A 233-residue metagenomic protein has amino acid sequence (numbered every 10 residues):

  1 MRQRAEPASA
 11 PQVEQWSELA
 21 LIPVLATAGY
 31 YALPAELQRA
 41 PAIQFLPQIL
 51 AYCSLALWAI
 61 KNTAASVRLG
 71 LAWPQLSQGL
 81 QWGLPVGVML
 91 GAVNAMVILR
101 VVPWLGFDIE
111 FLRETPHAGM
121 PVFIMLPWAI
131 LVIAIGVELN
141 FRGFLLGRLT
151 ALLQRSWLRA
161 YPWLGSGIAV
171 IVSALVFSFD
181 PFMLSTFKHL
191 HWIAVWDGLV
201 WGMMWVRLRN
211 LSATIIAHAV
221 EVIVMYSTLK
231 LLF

Functional and structural regions predicted by a protein language model:
M1-P11: Short, Lys/Arg-rich, polar N-terminal cytosolic tail immediately upstream of the first transmembrane signal-anchor
S9-A64, Q78, W82, P116: Alpha-helical transmembrane segments in multi-pass membrane proteins
P23-P34, G91-M96, A174-F182, V222-L229: Aromatic-anchored segments of alpha-helical transmembrane domains
A26, Y52, A56, N62-T63 (+5 more regions): Alpha-helical transmembrane segments of polytopic integral membrane proteins, especially the permease/helical cores
P34-A35, R39, I60, A64-V67 (+3 more regions): Transmembrane helix-loop junctions in multipass membrane proteins, especially transporters and channels
Q38-L46, I109-P116, K188-L199: Non-cytosolic membrane-interface motifs at loop->transmembrane helix junctions
Q38-P41, S66-G136, A151-R159, L164: Juxtamembrane helix-loop-helix connectors linking adjacent transmembrane helices in multi-pass membrane enzymes
V122-F233: Transmembrane helix-loop-helix hairpins at the membrane interface of multi-pass integral membrane proteins
